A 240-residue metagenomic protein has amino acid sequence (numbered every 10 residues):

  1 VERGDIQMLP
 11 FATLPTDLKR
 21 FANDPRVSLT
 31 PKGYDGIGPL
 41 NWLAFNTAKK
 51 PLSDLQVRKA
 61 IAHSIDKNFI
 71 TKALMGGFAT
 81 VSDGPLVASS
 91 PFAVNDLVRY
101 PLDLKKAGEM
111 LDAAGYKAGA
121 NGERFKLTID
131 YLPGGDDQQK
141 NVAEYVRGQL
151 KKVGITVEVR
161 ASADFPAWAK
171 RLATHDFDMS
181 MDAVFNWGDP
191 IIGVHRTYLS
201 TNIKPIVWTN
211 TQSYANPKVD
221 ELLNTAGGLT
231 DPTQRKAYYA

Functional and structural regions predicted by a protein language model:
V1-K49, K72: Extracellular/periplasmic solute-recognition and catalytic clefts
D5-Q7, P25-V27, S53-R58, D66-N68 (+3 more regions): Loop/turn elements at helix/coil->beta-strand transitions in domains of secreted/extracellular proteins
M8, L14-D17, G36-G38, K49-P51 (+6 more regions): Solvent-exposed loop/turn segments at secondary-structure junctions within structured extracellular/periplasmic domains
L14, A114-W187, T211, P232-T233: Ligand/substrate-recognition segments at binding pockets and active sites
L18-K32, T174-D176, P190-W208: Ligand-binding "clamshell"
D24, K32-Q56, I65, V81 (+2 more regions): Short, solvent-exposed loop/turn segments at the edges of secondary structure
S53-G148, S213-A215, D220-L222, A237: Append "and occasionally in soluble cytosolic enzymes with long acidic Gly/Pro-rich linkers
L55-K59, T71, E109, V153-W168 (+2 more regions): Extracytoplasmic/peripheral linker and loop segments enriched in polar/acidic and small residues with frequent Thr/Pro
